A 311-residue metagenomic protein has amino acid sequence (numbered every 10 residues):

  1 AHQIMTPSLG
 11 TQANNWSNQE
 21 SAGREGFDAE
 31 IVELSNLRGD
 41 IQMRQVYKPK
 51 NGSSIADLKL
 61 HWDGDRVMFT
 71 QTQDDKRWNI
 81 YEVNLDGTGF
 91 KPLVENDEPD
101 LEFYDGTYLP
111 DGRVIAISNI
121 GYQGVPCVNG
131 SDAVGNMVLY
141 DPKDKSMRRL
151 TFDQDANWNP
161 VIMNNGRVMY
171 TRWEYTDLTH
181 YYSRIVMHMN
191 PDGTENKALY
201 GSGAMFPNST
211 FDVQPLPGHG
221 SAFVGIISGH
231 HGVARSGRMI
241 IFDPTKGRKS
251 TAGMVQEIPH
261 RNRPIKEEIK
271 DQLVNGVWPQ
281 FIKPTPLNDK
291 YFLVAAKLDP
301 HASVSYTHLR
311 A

Functional and structural regions predicted by a protein language model:
Q3-G26, T72, A116-A133, Y170-R184 (+2 more regions): Short, conserved, GDST-rich strand-edge loop motifs in beta-rich repeat architectures
F27, S54-A56, K76, E102-Y104 (+5 more regions): Beta-rich catalytic cores
R38-S53, N84-E102, D141-D155, N190-S209 (+1 more regions): Multi-bladed beta-propeller domains
I55-D57, F103, S209-H230, K270-D289: Signature of short aromatic-glycine-proline-rich micro-motifs recurring in repeat-based ectodomains
W62-D63, L109-D111, M163-N164, P217-H219 (+1 more regions): Residue-level detector of Asp-centered blade-edge/turn motifs that repeat once per structural unit in beta-propeller
N79, D86-D111, N119-V128, V134-N136 (+1 more regions): Asp-box/WD-like beta-propeller blade repeats and closely related beta-sheet repeat scaffolds
T307-A311: Conserved small/polar residues in nucleotide/adenosyl-binding loops
